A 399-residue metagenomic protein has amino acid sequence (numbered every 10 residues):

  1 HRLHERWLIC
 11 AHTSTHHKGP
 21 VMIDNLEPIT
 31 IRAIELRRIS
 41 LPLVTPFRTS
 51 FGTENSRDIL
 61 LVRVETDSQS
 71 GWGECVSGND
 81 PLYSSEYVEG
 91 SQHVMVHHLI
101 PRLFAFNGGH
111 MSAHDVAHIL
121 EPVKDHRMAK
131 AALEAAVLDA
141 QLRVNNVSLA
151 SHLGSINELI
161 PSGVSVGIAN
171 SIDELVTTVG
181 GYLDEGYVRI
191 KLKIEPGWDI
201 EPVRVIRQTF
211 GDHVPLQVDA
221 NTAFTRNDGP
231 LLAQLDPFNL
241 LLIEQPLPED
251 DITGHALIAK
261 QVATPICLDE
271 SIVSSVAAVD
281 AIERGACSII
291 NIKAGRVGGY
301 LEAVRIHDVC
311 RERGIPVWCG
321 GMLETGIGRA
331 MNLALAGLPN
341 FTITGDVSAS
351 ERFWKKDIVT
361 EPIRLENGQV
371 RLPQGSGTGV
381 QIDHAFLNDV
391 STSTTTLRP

Functional and structural regions predicted by a protein language model:
K18, I23-Q217, N221-R226, P230 (+3 more regions): N-terminal capping/lid subdomain adjacent to the active-site entrance of alpha/beta enzymes
G73, S162-V166, V188-L192, L216-A220 (+5 more regions): Hydrophobic faces of well-ordered beta-strands that scaffold small-molecule active sites in alpha/beta enzyme cores
V166-I168, I194-W198, T222-F224, L247-E249 (+3 more regions): Active-site-proximal loop/turn and secondary-structure-junction residues that shape catalytic pockets, frequently
N239, D250-C267, I272-Q369, P373: Shared catalytic-loop signature of beta/alpha-barrel
